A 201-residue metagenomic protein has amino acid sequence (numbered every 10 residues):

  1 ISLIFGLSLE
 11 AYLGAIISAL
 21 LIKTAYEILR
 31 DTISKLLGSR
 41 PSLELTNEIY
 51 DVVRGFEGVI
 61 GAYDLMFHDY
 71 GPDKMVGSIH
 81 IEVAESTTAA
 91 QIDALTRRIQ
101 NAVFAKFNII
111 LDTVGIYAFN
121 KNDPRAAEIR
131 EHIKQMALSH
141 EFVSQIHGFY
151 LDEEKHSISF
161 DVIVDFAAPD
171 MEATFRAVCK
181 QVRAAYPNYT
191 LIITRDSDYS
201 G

Functional and structural regions predicted by a protein language model:
I1-G201: Alpha-helical transmembrane segments and adjacent TM-loop junctions that form the membrane-embedded core of multi-pass
